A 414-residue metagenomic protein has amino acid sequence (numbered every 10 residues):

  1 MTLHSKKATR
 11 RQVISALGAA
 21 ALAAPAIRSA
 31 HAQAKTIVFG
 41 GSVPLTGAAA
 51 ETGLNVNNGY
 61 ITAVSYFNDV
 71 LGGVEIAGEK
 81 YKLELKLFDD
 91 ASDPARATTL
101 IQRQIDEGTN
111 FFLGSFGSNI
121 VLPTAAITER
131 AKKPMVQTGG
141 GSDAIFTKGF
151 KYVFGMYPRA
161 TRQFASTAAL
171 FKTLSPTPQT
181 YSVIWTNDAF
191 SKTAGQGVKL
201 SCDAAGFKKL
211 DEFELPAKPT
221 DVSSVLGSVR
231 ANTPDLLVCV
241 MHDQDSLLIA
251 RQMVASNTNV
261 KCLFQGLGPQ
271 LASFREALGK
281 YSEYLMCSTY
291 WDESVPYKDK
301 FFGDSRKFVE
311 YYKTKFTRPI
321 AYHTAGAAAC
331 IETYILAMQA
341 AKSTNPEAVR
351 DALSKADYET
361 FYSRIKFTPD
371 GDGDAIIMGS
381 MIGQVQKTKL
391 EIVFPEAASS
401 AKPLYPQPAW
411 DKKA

Functional and structural regions predicted by a protein language model:
M1-T9, S15-A23: N-terminal secretory signal peptides
I27-V43: C-terminal segment of N-terminal export signals and the immediately downstream linker at the start of the mature
G40-A63, F88-P94, G117-N119, I184-T193 (+3 more regions): Extracytoplasmic "Venus flytrap"
E51-N58, V70-T147, M156, L215-V222 (+1 more regions): Beta-alpha junction/loop-to-helix N-cap segments that form part of ligand/metal-binding clefts
T52-G72, Q163-S166, A189-A205, T333: Short, solvent-exposed amphipathic alpha-helices that sit in or adjacent to ligand/effector-binding or catalytic
A95, T109-E212, K261-C287: Extracytoplasmic ligand/sensor domains, especially the bilobed periplasmic-binding protein
M253-A328, E396-K413: Extracellular/periplasmic periplasmic-binding protein-like sensory domains
Y311-T324, T333-F394: Segments of small-molecule ligand-sensing domains
